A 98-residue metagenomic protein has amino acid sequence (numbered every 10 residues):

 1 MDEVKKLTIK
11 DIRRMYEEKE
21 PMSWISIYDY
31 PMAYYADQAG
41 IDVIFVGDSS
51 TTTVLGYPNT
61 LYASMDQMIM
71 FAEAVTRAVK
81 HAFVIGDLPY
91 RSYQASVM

Functional and structural regions predicted by a protein language model:
M1-S26: N-terminal amphipathic alpha-helix/helix-capping segment at the start of soluble metabolic enzymes
D2, K6-K10, Y57-Y90: Alpha-helix-loop-beta-strand connector modules within alpha/beta enzyme cores
T8, A95-S96: Intrinsic-disorder/low-complexity, polar/charged segments
K19-M22, A39-D42, V79-A82: Short coil/turn connectors at secondary-structure junctions
S23-I27, I44-V46, V84-L88: Hydrophobic faces of well-ordered beta-strands that scaffold small-molecule active sites in alpha/beta enzyme cores
I25, D29, A36, V75: Conserved, mostly hydrophobic/aromatic
M32-A33, A39, V43-I69, L88-A95: Glycine-rich, proline-tolerant flexible connector loops at the mouths of alpha/beta enzymes
